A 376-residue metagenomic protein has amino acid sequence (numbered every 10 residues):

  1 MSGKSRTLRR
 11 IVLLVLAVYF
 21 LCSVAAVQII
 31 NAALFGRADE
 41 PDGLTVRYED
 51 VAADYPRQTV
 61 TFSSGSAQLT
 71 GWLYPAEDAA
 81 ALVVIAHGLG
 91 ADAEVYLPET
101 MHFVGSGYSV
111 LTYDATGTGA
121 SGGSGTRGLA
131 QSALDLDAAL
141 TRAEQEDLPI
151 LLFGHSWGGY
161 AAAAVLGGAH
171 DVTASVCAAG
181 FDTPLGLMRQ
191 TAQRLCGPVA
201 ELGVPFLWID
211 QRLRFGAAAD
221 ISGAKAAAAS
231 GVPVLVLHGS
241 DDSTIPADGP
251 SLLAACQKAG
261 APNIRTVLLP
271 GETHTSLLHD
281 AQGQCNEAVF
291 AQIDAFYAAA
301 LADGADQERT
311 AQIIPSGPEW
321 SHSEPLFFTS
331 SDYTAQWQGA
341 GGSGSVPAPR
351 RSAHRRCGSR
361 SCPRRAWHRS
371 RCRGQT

Functional and structural regions predicted by a protein language model:
L8-S63, W72, E308-A311, F327-S330 (+1 more regions): An N-terminal hydrophobic leader/cap segment in hydrolases
L89-H102, A115, D248: The serine-hydrolase catalytic nucleophile loop
F103-G122: Conserved alpha/beta-hydrolase
T126-E146: Alpha/beta-hydrolase active-site loop
A164-G216: Hydrolase active-site cap/lid region
S230, V236-H238, D242: Short beta-strand/loop motif that positions the catalytic acidic residue of the alpha/beta-hydrolase fold
V232, P246-C256: Short alpha-helix in the alpha/beta-hydrolase fold that links the catalytic acid
A259-W337: C-terminal catalytic histidine-bearing segment of alpha/beta-hydrolase fold enzymes
